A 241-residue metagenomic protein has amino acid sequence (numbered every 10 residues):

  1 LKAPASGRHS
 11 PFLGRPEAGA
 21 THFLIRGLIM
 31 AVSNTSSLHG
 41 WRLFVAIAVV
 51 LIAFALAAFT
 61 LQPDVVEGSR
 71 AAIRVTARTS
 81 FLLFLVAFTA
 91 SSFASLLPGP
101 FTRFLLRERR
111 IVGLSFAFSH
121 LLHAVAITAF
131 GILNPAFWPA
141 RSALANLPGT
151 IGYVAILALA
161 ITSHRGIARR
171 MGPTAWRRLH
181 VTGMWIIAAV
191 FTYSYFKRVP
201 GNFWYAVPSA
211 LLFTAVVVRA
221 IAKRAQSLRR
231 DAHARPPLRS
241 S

Functional and structural regions predicted by a protein language model:
L1, L28-A31: Initiator methionine at the very start of the polypeptide chain
A3, G7-R8, P16-A20, R235-P236: Short, low-complexity intrinsically disordered segments enriched in A/P/G/S/L with frequent Arg, especially at protein
A20-I29: Short, Lys/Arg-enriched N-terminal segments with co-localized hydrophobic residues within the first ~10-30 amino acids
A31-S241: Membrane-embedded alpha-helical bundles that constitute the cytochrome b-like, heme-associated redox core of multi-pass
